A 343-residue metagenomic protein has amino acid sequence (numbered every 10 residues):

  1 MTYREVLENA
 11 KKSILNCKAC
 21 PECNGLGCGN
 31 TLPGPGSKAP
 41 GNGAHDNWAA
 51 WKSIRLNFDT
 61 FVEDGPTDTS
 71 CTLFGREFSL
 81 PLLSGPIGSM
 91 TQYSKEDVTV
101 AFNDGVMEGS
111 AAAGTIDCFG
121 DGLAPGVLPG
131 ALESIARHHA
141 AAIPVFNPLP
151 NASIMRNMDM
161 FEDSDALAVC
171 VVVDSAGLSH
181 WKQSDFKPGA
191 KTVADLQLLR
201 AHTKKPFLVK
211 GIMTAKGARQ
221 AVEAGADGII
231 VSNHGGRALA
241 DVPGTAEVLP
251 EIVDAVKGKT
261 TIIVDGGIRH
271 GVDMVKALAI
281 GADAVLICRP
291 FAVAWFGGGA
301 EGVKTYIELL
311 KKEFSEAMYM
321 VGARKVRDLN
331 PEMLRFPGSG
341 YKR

Functional and structural regions predicted by a protein language model:
M1-G29, G217, G236-T261, R269-R343: Conserved active-site-proximal phosphate/metal-binding subdomains
T2-F78, G338-R343: An N-cap/entry alpha-helix motif that binds or orients negatively charged groups
G36-P40, A44, T99, N103 (+6 more regions): Generic structural signal for well-ordered, non-membrane alpha-helical segments in soluble metabolic enzymes
W51-F58, G114, E162-D165, V173 (+5 more regions): Structural signal for hydrophobic packing residues in well-ordered secondary-structure cores of soluble enzyme domains
P66-C71, P129, S153-D159: Short alpha-helical segments and helix-capping/turn motifs at coil-helix boundaries
L73-L123: Active-site cofactor/substrate anionic-group-binding motifs, chiefly glycine- and Lys/Arg-rich phosphate-binding loops
F102-P150: A gly/proline- and charged-residue-enriched helix-loop-helix capping module
E108, R137, L149-V264, G271-A294 (+1 more regions): Alpha/beta enzyme core
